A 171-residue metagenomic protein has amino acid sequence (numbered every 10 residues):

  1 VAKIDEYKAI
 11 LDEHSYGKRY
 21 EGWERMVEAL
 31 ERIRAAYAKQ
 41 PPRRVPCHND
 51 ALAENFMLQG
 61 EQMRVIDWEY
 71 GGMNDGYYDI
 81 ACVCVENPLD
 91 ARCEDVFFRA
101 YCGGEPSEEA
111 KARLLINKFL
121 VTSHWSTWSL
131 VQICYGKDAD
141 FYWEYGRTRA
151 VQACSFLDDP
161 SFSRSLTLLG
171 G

Functional and structural regions predicted by a protein language model:
V1-N49, Q59, P106: An alpha-helical support segment within catalytic cores of ATP-dependent transferases
E21, T127-G171: ATP/Mg2+ or Mg2+-diphosphate-binding catalytic cores that bind nucleotide phosphates or diphosphates via glycine-rich
P46, R64-D67: Pre-DFG segment of protein kinase catalytic domains
N55-R64: Conserved protein kinase catalytic/activation segment
F56, M73-D75, R92: Conserved protein kinase catalytic core
Y77-P106, F119-K137, Q152: Active-site activation/catalytic loop segments of kinase-like enzymes and analogous catalytic loops in related
A112, I116-L120: Start-of-helix signal in alpha-solenoid helical-repeat scaffolds, especially tetratricopeptide repeats
